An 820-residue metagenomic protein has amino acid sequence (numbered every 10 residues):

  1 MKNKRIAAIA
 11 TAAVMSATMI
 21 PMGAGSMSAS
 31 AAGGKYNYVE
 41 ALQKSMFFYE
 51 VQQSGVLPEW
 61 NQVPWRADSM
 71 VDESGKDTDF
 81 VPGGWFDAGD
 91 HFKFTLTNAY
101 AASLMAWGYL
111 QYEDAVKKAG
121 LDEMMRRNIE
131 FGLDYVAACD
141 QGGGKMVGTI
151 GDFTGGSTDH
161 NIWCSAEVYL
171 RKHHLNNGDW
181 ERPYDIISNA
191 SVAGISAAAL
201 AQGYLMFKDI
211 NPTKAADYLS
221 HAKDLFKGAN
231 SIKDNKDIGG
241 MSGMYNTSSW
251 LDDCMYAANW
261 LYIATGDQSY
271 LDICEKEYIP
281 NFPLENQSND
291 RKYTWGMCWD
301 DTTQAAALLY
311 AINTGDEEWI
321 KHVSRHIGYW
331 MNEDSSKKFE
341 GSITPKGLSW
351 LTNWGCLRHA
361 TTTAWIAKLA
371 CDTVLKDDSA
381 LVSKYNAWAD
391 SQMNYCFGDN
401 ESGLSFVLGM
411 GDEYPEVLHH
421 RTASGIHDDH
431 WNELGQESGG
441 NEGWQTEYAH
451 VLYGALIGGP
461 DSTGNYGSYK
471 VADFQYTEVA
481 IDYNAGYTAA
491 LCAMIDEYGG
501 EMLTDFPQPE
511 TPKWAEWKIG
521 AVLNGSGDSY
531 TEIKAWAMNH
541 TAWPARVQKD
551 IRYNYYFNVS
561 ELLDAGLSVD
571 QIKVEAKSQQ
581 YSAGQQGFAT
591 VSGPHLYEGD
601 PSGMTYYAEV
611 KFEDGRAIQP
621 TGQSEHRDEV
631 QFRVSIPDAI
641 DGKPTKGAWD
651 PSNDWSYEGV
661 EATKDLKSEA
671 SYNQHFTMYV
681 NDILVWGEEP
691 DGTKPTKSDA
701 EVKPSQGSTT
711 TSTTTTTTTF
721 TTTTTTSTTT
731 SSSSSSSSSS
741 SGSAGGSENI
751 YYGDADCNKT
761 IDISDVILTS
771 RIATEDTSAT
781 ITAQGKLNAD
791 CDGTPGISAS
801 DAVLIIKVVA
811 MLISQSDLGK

Functional and structural regions predicted by a protein language model:
V14-M19: Hydrophobic core
I20-M27, T709-K820: Cellulosome-associated attachment modules in secreted, modular CAZymes
A32-F47, V51-L104, G108, T149-I195 (+4 more regions): Aromatic (Trp/Tyr) and acidic
A193, A197-F207, A215-I263, T294-A311: Aromatic-lined, polymer-binding surfaces characteristic of secreted/periplasmic polysaccharide-degrading enzymes
G499-Y530: Low-complexity, acidic Ser/Thr/Pro/Gly-rich terminal tails and inter-domain linkers that flank the onset of structured
G527-V559: Short beta-strand elements of extracellular/lumenal beta-sandwich folds
S560-D614: A surface/secretory-pathway sequence property marking extracellular, secreted, or lumenal proteins enriched
G599, G603-Y606, I618-G707: Terminal connector regions
